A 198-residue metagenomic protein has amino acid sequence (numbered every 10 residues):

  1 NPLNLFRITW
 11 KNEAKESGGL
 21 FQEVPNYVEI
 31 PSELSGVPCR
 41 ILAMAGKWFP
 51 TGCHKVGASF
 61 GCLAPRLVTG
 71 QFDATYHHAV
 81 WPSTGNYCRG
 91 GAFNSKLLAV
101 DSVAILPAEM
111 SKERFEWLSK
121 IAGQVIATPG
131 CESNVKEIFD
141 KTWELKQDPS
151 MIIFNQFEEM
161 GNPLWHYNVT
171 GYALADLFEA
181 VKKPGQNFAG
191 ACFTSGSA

Functional and structural regions predicted by a protein language model:
N1-A198: PLP-dependent amino-acid enzyme catalytic core
